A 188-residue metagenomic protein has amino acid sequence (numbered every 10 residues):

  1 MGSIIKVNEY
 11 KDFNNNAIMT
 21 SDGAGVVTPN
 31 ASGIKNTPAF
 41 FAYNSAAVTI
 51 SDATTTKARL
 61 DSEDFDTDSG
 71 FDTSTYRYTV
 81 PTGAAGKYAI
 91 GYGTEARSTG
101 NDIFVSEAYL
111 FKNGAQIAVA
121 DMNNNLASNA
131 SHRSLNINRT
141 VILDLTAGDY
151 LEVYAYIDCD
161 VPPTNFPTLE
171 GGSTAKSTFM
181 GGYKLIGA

Functional and structural regions predicted by a protein language model:
M1-N16, I186-A188: Short, intrinsically disordered N-terminal pre-domain segments
I4, F13, D72-S74, F104 (+1 more regions): Residues that act as N-cap/strand-start positions at coil-to-secondary-structure junctions
N15, D22-D102, K112, A120-S128 (+1 more regions): Terminal (often C-terminal
G86-A96, N136-R139, D149-Y156: Extracellular beta-strand-rich recognition modules
N101-F104, A147: Short loop/turn segments at connectors of secondary-structure elements within structured domains
E107-F111, E152: Beta-strand signatures of extracellular beta-sandwich domains
K112-T146: Glycine-rich strand-loop-strand elements at beta-sheet edges
V141-A175: Compositionally biased, intrinsically disordered linkers/stalks adjacent to structured regions
